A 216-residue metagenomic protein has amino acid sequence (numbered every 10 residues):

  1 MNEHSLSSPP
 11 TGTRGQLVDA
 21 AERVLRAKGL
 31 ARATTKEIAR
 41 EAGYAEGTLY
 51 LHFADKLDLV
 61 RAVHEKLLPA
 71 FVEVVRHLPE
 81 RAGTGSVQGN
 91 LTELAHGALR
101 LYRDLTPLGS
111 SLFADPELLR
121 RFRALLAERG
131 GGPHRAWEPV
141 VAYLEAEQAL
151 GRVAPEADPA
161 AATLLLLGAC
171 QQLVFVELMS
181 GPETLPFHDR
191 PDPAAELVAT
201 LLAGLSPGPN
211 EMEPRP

Functional and structural regions predicted by a protein language model:
M1-H4, E93, R100, H134-E138 (+2 more regions): C-terminal peripheral helix-coil segments that are non-catalytic and often amphipathic
G12, Q16-R23, A27, E41 (+6 more regions): Alpha-helical structural segments
V24-A33, F53: Short helix/strand-capping hinge loops at secondary-structure junctions that flank key functional elements
A31, V153-A154: Conserved hydrophobic residue
I38: Short alpha-helical "recognition helix" segments of helix-turn-helix
A42-F53: Short hydrophobic/aromatic patch on the recognition helix
E93, L99-V141: Short secondary-structure transition hinges
P159-T163: Membrane-interface starts of transmembrane alpha-helices
